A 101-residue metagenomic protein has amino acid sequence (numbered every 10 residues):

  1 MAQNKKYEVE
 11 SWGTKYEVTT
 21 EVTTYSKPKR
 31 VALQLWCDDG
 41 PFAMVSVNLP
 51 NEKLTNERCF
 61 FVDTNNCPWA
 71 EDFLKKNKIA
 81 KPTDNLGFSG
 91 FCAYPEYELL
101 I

Functional and structural regions predicted by a protein language model:
M1-L49: Non-catalytic substrate-recognition and accessory regions of acyl/acetyltransferase enzymes
N4, E8, P28, E52-K53 (+3 more regions): Alpha-helical protein-protein interaction elements
N4, G13, V22, E57-R58 (+2 more regions): Generic intrinsically disordered, low-complexity segments enriched for polar/acidic and small residues
Q34-K78: Acidic, aromatic-enriched beta-alpha/helix-loop junctions
D63-I101: Short, compact, well-ordered microdomains
